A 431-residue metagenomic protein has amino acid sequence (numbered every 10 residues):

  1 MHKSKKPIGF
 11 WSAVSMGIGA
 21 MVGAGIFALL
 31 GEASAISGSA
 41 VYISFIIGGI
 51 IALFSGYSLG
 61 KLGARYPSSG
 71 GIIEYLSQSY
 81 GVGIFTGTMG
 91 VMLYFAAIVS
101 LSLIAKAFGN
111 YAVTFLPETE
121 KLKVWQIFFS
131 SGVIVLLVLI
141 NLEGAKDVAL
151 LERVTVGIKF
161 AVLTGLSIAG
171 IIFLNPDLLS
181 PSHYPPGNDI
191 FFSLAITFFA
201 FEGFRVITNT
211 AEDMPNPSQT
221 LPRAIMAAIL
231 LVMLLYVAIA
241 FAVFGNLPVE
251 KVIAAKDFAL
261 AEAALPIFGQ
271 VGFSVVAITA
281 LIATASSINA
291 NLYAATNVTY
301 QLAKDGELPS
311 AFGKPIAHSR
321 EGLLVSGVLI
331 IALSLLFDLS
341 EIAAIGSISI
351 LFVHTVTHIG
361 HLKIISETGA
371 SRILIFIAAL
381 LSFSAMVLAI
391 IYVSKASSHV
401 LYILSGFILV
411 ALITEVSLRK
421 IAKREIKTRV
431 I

Functional and structural regions predicted by a protein language model:
M1-G31, I36-S39, L53-Y57, V416-I431: Membrane-interface "cap" regions at the ends of multi-pass membrane proteins
M1-S4, Y42, T119-I127, R153-A277 (+1 more regions): Helix-loop-helix junctions that connect adjacent transmembrane segments in multi-pass membrane transporters
P7-G17, I50, G81-A96, F129-V133 (+3 more regions): Select transmembrane alpha-helical segments in multipass membrane proteins
E32-I36, S44, L53-I134, V138-L142 (+3 more regions): Hydrophobic transmembrane alpha-helices that form the core helical bundles of multi-pass secondary transporters
I72-V82, T114-E118, M226-N289, E307-L339: TM-loop-TM module centered on a large, flexible mid-protein loop between adjacent transmembrane helices in multi-pass
A112, W125-F173, Y184-G187, I225-M226 (+3 more regions): Membrane-interface loop-to-helix entry segments
L308-K314, T355-I373: Alpha-helical transmembrane segments
L362-S366, A370-I431: A generic transmembrane alpha-helix motif of multi-pass inner-membrane proteins
